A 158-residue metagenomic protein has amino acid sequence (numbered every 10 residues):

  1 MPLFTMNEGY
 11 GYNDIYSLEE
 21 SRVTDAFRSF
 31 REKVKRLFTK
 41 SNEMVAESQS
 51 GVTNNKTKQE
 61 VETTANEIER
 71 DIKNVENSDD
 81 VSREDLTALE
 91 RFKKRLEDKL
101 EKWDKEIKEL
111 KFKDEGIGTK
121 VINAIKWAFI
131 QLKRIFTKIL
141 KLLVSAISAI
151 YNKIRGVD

Functional and structural regions predicted by a protein language model:
L3-E8, D25, K40, M44-K56 (+1 more regions): N-terminal prepro-regions of secreted/extracellular proteins
Y10-Y12, E19: Noncatalytic, helix-rich "gating/capping" subdomain that lines the substrate-entry/channel surface of large enzyme
Y16, T24, A46, T53 (+4 more regions): N-terminal non-cleavable signal-anchor helices
V23-V34, F38, D80, D85-D158: Membrane- and interface-active hydrophobic/amphipathic segments that mediate membrane binding, fusion, translocation
F30, V34-F38, N54-I72: Short amphipathic alpha-helical heptad-repeat segments
E43-T57, E76-L86, L110-E115: Charged, low-complexity interaction regions
